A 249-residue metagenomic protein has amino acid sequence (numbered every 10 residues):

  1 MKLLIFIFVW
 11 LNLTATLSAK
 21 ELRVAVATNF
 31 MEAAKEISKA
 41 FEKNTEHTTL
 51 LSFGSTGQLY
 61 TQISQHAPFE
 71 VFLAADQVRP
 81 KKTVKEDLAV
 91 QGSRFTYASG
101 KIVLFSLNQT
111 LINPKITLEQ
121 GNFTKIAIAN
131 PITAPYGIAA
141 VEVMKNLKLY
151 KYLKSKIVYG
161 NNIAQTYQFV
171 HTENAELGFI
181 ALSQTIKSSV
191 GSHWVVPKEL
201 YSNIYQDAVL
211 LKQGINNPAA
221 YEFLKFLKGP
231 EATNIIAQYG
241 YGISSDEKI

Functional and structural regions predicted by a protein language model:
K2-T14: Bacterial N-terminal signal peptides
A19-N44, L50-S52, G57, T61-A67 (+4 more regions): Exported/periplasmic ABC-transporter solute-binding proteins
